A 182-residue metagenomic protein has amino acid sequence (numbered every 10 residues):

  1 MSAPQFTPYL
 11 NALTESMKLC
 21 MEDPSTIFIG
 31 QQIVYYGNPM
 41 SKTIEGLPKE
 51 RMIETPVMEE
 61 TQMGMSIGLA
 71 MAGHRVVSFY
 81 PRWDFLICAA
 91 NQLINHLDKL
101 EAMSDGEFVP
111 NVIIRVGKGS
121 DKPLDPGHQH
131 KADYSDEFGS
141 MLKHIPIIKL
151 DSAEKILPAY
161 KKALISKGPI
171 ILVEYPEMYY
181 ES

Functional and structural regions predicted by a protein language model:
M1-S182: Thiamine diphosphate
